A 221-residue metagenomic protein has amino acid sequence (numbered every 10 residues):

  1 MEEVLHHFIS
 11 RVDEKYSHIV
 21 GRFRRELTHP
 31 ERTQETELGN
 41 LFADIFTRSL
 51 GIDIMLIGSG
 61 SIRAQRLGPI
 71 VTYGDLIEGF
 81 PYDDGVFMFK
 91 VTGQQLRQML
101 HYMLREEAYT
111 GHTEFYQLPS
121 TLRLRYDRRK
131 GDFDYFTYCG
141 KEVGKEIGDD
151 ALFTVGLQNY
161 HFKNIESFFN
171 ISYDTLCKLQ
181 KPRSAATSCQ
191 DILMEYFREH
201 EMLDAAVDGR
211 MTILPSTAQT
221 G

Functional and structural regions predicted by a protein language model:
M1-S49, D53-G221: Catalytic centers of hydrolytic enzymes
